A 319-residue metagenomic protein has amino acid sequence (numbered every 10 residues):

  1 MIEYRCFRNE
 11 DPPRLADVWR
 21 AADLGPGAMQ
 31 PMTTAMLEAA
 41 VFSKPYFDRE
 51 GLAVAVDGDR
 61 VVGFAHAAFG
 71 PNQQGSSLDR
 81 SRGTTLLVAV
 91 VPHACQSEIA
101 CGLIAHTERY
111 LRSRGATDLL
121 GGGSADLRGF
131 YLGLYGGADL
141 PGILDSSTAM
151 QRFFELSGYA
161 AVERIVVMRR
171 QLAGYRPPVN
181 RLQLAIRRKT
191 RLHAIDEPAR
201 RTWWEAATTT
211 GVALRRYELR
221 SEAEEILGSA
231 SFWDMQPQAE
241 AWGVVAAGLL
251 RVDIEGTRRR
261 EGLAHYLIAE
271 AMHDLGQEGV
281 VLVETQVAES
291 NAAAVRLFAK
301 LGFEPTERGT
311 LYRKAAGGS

Functional and structural regions predicted by a protein language model:
M1-A40, L52-V54, A160-V167, G174-T210 (+2 more regions): Short amphipathic alpha-helix that is part of the acyltransferase structural core
L52-V54, R60-G70, T84, E218 (+2 more regions): Conserved beta-strand in the GNAT
P71-T85, C95, Q236-L249, R259 (+2 more regions): A conserved beta-turn-beta hairpin within the catalytic core of GNAT-like acetyltransferases that forms part
T85-S97, G123-L127, L249-R260: A short, internal acetyl-CoA/4′-phosphopantetheine-binding micro-motif in the GNAT/acyltransferase core
Q96-R112, I254, R260-Q277, V295-K300: Conserved acetyl-CoA-binding loop-helix of GNAT-fold acetyltransferases
S113, D126-A161, H265, E289-E307: Conserved active-site alpha-helix within GNAT-family acetyltransferase domains
L119-G121, L249, V283-V287: Conserved hydrophobic beta-strand within the GNAT/NAT acetyltransferase core sheet that lines the active-site cleft
S146-A160, R164-I186, T310-S319: C-terminal "cap" of GNAT-fold acetyltransferases
